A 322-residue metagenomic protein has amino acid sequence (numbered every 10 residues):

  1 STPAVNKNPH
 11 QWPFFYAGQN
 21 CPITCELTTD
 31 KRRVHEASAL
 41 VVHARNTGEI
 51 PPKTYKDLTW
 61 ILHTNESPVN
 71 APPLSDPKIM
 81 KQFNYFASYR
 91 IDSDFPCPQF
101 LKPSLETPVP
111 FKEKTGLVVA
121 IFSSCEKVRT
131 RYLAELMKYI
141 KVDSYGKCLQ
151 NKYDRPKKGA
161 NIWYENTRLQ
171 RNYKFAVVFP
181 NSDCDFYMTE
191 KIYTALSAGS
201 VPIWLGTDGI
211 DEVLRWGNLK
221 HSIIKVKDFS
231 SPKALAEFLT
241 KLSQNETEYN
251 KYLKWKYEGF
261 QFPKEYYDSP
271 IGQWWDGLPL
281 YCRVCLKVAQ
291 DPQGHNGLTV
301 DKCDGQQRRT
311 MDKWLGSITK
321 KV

Functional and structural regions predicted by a protein language model:
S1-V42, N46-K56, I61-L62, L74-V322: Pol beta-like nucleotidyltransferase catalytic core
E66-V69: Catalytic toxin/effector domains delivered as secreted proteins or via bacterial secretion systems
